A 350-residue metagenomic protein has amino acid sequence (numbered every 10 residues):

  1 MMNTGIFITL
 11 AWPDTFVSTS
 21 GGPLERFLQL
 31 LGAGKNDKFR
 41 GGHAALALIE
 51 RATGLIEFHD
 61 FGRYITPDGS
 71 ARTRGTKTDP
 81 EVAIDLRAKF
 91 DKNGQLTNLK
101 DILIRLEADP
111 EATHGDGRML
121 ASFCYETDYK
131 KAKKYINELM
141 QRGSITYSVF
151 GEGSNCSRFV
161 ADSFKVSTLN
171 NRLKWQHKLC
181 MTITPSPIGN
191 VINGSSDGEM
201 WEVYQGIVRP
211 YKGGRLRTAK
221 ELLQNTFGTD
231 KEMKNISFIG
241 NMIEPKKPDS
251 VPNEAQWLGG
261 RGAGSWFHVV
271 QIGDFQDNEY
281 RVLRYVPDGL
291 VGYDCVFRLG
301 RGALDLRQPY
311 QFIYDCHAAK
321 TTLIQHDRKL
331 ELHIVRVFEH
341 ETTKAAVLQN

Functional and structural regions predicted by a protein language model:
T4-E107, D274-T343: Glycine-rich catalytic cores of cysteine/serine-nucleophile enzymes that process amide/ester linkages in cell-envelope
T19-G22, A108-A112, K133-L139: Short amphipathic alpha-helical segments, especially helix-boundary/capping motifs
L28-L31, G115-M119, G143: A near-ubiquitous, low-amplitude feature marking generic local secondary-structure context
F90-T97, D101-A132: Internal, well-ordered alpha/beta segment that forms a basic, Gly-enriched binding/recognition surface
L120-C124, K130-N350: Activation targets extended, charge/polar-rich intrinsically disordered C-terminal tails
